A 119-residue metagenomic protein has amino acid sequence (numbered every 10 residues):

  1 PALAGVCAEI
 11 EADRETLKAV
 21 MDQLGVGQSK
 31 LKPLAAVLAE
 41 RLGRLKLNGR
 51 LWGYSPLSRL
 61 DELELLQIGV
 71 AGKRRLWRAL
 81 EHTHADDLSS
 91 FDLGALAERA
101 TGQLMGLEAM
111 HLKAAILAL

Functional and structural regions predicted by a protein language model:
P1, L24-G25, A79-G94, A114-L117: Inter-helical turn/loop segments and adjacent helix faces that build the functional surface of alpha-helical bundle
P1-A8, K32, E64, S90-E98: Short, charged, amphipathic alpha-helical segments
P1-R41: Conserved alpha-helical segments that form or flank metal/cofactor-binding pockets of metalloenzymes
C7, R14, Q67-V70, R74-W77 (+3 more regions): Heptad-repeat amphipathic alpha-helical coiled-coil interaction surface used for oligomerization/assembly
R14, K18, L42, K46 (+2 more regions): Short amphipathic alpha-helical interaction/hinge segments
V20, V37, R41, L96-R99 (+2 more regions): Residues that form generic nucleotide/phosphate-binding pockets
Q28-V37, L104-L119: Long, charge-rich low-complexity segments
A39-L88: Acidic/histidine-rich alpha-helical segments that form the ligand environment of transition-metal centers
